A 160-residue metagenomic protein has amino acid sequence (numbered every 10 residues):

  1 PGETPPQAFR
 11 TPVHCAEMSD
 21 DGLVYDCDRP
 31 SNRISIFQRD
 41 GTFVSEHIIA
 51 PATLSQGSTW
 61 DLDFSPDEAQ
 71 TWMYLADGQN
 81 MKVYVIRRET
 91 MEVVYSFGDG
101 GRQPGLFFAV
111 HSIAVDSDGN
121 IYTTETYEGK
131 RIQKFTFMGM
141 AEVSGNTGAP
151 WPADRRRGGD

Functional and structural regions predicted by a protein language model:
P1-D160: Eukaryotic scaffold repeat domains enriched in small/polar residues
